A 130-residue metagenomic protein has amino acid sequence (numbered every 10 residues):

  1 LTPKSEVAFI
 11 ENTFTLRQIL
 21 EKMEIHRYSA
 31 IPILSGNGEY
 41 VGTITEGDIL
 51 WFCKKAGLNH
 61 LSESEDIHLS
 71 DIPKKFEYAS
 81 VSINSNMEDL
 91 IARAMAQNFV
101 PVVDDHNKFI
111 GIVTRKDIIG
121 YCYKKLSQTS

Functional and structural regions predicted by a protein language model:
L1-E6, T45-Q97, T114-S130: Tandem CBS (Bateman) regulatory domains
E6-V7, L16, Y40, N84: Short glycine/proline-centered loop/turn elements that form peptide/ligand docking sites
F9-E11: Membrane-embedded alpha-helical segments of inner-membrane proteins
T13-E21, N84-I91: Short, basic/aromatic recognition patches
M23-H26, I31-D48, A94, V102-D117: A glycine-centered beta-loop-beta connector
